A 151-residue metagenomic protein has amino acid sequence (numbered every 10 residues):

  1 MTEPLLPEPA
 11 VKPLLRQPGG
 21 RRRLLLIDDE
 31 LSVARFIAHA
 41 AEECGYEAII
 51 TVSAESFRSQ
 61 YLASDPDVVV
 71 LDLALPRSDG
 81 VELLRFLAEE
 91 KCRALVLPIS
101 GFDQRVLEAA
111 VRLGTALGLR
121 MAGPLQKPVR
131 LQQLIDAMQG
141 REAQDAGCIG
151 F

Functional and structural regions predicted by a protein language model:
M1-L25, L31, A38, R130-F151: Non-catalytic signal-transmission and effector/linker regions of two-component phosphorelay proteins
L24-D28, T51, V69: Conserved sequence signature across two-component system core domains
E30-A34, V106: Short acidic/polar segment at the start of the alpha1 helix of CheY-like receiver
G45-S53, Q60, L125: Short hydrophobic/Thr-rich beta-strand motif most characteristic of the beta2 strand and flanking loop of CheY-like
V52-S53, D79-R85: Acidic catalytic/metal-coordinating carboxylates
D72: Active-site residues of response regulator receiver
P76: The feature encodes the CheY-like receiver
E82-R85, F102-G123: Alpha4 helix (beta4-alpha4-beta5 surface) of REC/receiver domains from two-component response regulators
